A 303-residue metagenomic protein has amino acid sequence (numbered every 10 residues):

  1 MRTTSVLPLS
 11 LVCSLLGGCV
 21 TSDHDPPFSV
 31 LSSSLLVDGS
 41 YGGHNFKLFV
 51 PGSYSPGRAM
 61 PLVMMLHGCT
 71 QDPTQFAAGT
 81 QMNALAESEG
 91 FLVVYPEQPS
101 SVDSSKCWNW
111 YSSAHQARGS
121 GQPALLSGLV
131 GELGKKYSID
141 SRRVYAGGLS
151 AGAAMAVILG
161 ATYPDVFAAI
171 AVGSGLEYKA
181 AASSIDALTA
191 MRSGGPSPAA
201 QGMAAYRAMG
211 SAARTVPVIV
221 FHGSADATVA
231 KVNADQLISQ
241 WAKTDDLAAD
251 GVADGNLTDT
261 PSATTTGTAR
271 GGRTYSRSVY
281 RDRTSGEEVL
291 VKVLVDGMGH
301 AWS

Functional and structural regions predicted by a protein language model:
C19-L62, T74-S88, L92, S141-A151 (+4 more regions): A domain-start/cap signature at the N-terminus of enzymes
S53-R58, W108-A151, A161-F167, A213: Gly/Ser-rich "nucleophile elbow"/oxyanion-hole loop immediately N-terminal to the catalytic nucleophile in hydrolases
M65-G68, Y95, V220, L294: Structural cue for short, hydrophobic secondary-structure segments
H67, G147-S150, G223: Conserved alpha/beta-hydrolase "nucleophile elbow" surrounding the catalytic nucleophile
G68-Q71, M298: Active-site glycine-rich loops that stabilize anionic/oxyanionic intermediates across multiple enzyme folds
Q71-E132, A169, L176-E177, R270-R277 (+1 more regions): Active-site machinery of serine-nucleophile hydrolases
V220-H222, D226: Short beta-strand/loop motif that positions the catalytic acidic residue of the alpha/beta-hydrolase fold
T228-N233: Conserved alpha/beta-hydrolase "acid-adjacent" motif
